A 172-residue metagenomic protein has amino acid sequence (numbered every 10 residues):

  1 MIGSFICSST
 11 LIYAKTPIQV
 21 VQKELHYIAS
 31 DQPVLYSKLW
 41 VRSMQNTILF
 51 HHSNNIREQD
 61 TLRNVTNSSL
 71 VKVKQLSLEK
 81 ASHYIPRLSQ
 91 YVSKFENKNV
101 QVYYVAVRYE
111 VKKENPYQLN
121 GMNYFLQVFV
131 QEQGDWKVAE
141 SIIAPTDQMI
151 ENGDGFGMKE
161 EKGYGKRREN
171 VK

Functional and structural regions predicted by a protein language model:
M1-I12: Sec-dependent N-terminal signal peptides of Gram-positive bacterial secreted proteins and lipoproteins
T10-K80: Core segments of small alpha/beta cavity-forming domains
L35, V102, Y124: Amphipathic alpha-helical recognition patches that constitute DNA-binding helices
W40, H52, S82-L88, S141 (+1 more regions): Generic alpha-helix signal with a bias toward terminal, lower-confidence helices and secondary-structure junctions
W40-M44, S77, V107-Y109, I142-P145: A mature extracytoplasmic/lumenal domain signature
N54-N120: Surface-exposed, charged secondary-structure patches
F95, Y109-K172: Low-complexity, intrinsically disordered terminal/linker segments enriched in charged and Gly/Pro repeats
